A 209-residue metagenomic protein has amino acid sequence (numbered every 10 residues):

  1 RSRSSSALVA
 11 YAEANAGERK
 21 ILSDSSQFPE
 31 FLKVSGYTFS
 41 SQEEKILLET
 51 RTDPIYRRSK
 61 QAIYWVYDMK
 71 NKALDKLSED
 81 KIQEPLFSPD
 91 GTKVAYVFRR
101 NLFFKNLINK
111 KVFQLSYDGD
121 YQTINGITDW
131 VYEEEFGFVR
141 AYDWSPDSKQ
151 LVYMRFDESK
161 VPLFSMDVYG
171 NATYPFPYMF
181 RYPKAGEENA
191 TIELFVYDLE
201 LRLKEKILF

Functional and structural regions predicted by a protein language model:
R1-L8, T38: Beta-strand-rich domains and repeat architectures in extracellular enzymes and scaffolds, especially beta-propellers
A12-A16, D68-K72, L107-K110, D198-R202: Short loop/turn segments that connect beta-strands within beta-propeller blades
A16-D53, A73-Q83: Blade-loop segments of beta-propeller domains
R19, R51-Y56, K60-I63, L115-Y142 (+1 more regions): Predominantly five- to eight-bladed beta-propeller fold
S40, S88-D90, S145: Structural WD40 beta-propeller signal
I46, G91-A95, S148-L151: Hydrophobic beta-strand positions that form the internal "hydrophobic ladder" of WD40/Gbeta-like beta-propeller blades
R57-F104, N109-A141: Asp-box/WD-like beta-propeller blade repeats and closely related beta-sheet repeat scaffolds
